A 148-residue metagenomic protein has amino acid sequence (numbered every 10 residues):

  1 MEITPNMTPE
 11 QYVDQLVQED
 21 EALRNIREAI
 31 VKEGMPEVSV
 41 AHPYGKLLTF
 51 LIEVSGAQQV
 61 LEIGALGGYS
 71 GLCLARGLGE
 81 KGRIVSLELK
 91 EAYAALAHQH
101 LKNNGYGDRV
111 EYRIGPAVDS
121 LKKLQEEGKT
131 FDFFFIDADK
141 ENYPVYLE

Functional and structural regions predicted by a protein language model:
M1-F135, K140-E148: A short alpha-helical cap/connector motif
